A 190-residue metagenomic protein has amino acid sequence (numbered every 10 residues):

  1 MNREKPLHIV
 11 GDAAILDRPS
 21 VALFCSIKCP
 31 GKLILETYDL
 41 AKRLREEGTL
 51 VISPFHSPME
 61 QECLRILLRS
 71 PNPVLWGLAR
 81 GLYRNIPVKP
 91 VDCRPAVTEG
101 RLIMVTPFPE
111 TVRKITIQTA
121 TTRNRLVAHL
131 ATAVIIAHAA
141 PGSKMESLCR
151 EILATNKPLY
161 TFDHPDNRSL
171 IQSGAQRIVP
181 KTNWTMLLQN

Functional and structural regions predicted by a protein language model:
M1-N190: Glycine-biased, small-residue-rich flexible motifs in mid-sequence functional cores and linkers
